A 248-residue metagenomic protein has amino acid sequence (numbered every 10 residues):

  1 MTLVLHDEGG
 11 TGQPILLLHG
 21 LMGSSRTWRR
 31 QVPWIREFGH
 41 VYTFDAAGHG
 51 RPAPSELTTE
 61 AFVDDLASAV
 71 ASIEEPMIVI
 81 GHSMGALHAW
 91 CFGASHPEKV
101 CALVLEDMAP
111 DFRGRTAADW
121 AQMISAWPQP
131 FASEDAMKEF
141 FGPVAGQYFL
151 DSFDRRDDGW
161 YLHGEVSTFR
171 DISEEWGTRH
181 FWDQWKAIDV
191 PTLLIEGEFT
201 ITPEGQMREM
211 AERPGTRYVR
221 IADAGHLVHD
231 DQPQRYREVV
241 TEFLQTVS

Functional and structural regions predicted by a protein language model:
M1-I15, R36-H40, E74-P76, C101 (+3 more regions): Alpha/beta-hydrolase fold catalytic core
D7-R51: Conserved HGGG/HGGXW glycine-rich cap/lid loop of the alpha/beta-hydrolase fold
Y42-I80, E238: Active-site loop/oxyanion-hole signature of alpha/beta-hydrolase fold enzymes
G81, G85, A89: Gly/Ala-rich beta-loop-alpha elbow adjacent to hydrolase catalytic centers
W90, A94, C101-P130: Flexible "cap/lid" loop of the alpha/beta hydrolase fold
A118, A132-Q184: Conserved alpha/beta-hydrolase catalytic His-Asp/Glu region
P191-A224, D230: Conserved loop-alpha-helix segment in the C-terminal half of the alpha/beta-hydrolase fold that carries the catalytic
D230-L244: Post-His helix in hydrolase/transferase enzymes
